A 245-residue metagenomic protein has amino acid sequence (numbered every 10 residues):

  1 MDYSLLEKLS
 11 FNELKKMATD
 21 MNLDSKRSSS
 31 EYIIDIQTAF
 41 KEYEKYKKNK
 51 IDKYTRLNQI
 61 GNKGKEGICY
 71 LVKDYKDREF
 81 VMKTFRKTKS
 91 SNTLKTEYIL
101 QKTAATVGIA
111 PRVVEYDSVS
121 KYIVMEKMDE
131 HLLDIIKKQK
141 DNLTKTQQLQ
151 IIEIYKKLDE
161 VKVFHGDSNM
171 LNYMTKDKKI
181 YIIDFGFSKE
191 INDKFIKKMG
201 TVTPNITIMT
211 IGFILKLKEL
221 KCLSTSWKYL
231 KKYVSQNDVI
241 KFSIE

Functional and structural regions predicted by a protein language model:
M1-K45: Basic helix-extension-helix modules of the SAP/HeH family
T38-Q59: Juxta-kinase regulatory segment immediately upstream of eukaryotic protein kinase catalytic domains
N58-Q59, K63-Y98: ATP-binding glycine-rich loop module of kinase domains
K83-Y116, T146, I191: A conserved alpha-helical element in kinase catalytic cores
G108-Q147: Conserved structural core of kinase catalytic domains
L143-K157: Conserved alphaE helix
E160-T175: Catalytic-loop of the protein kinase fold
K179-E245: C-lobe/activation-segment region of protein kinase-like
